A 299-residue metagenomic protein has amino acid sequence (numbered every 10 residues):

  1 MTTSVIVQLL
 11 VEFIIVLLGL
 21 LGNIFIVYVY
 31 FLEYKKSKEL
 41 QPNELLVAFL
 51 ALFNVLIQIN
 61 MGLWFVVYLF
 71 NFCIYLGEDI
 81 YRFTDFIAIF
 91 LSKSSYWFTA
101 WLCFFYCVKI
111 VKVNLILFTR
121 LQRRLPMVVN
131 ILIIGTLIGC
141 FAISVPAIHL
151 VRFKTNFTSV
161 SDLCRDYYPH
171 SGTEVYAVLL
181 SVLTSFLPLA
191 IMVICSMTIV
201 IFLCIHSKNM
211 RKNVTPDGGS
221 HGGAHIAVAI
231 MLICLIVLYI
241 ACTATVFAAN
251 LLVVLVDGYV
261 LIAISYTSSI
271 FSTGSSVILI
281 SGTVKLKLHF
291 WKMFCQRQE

Functional and structural regions predicted by a protein language model:
V5, V29, S37-L52, R82-F86 (+4 more regions): Class A (rhodopsin-like) GPCR intracellular loop-transmembrane helix junctions and adjacent helical segments
V11-I74, F98-V108, I230, C234 (+1 more regions): Structural signature of the GPCR N-terminal helical module
I15, I143-H149, R165-T198: Extracellular-loop-to-transmembrane junctions of the mid-late helices
I15-L20, A48-M61, I89, L132-S144 (+4 more regions): Alpha-helical transmembrane segments of multi-pass membrane proteins
E33-N43, V111-V128, M197-I226, V284-E299: Intracellular signaling interfaces of 7-transmembrane GPCRs
F98, I230, L235-I240, A244-L251 (+1 more regions): Seventh transmembrane helix
F98, R124-N156: Fourth transmembrane helix
A100-W101, V182-V214, I233: Class A (rhodopsin-like) GPCR signature focused on the TM5-ICL3 interface and adjacent 7TM helical core
